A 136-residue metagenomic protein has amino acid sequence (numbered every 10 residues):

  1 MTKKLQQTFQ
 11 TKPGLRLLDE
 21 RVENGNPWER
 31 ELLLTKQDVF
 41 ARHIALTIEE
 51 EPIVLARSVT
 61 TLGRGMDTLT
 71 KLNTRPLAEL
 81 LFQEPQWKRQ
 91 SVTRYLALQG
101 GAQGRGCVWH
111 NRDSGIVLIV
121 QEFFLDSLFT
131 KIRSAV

Functional and structural regions predicted by a protein language model:
M1-V136: Composition-driven recognition of glycine/serine/threonine/acidic- and proline-rich low-complexity segments and repeats
